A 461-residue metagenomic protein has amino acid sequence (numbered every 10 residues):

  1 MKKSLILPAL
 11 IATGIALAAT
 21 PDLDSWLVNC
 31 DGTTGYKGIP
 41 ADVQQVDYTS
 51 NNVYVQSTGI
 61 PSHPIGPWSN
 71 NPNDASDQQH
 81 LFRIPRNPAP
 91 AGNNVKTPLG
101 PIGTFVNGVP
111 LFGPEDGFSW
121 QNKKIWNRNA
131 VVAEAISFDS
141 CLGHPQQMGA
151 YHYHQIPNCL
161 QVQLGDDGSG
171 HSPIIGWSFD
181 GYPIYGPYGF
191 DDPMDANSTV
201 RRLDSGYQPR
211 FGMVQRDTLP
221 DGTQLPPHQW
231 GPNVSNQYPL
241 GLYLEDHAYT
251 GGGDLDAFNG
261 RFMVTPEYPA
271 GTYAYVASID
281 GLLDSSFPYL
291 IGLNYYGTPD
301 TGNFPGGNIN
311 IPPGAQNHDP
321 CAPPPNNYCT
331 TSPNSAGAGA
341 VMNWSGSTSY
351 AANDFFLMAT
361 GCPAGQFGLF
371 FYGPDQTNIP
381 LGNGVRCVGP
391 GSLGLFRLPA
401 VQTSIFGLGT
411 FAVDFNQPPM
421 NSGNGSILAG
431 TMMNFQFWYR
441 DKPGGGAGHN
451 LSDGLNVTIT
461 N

Functional and structural regions predicted by a protein language model:
M1-S4: Positively charged n-region of N-terminal signal peptides that target proteins for export
A9-A18: Hydrophobic h-region of N-terminal signal peptides that target proteins for export in Gram-negative bacteria
A19-V132: Solvent-exposed N-terminal domain segments of exported/luminal and surface proteins
Y54-L99, Q155-M194, S286-G292, G297 (+2 more regions): A short, polar beta-strand/turn micro-motif
S62-G66, N129-S140, Y249-G260, S349-N353: Short linear interaction motifs
K96-Y182, Y188-D191: Extracellular-facing segments of soluble proteins and assemblies that are Gly/Ser/Thr-biased and enriched in aromatics
Y182, P187, D195-P305, P313 (+1 more regions): Extended, compositionally biased non-globular segments
A322-N461: Residue-level hotspots within well-ordered secondary structure
